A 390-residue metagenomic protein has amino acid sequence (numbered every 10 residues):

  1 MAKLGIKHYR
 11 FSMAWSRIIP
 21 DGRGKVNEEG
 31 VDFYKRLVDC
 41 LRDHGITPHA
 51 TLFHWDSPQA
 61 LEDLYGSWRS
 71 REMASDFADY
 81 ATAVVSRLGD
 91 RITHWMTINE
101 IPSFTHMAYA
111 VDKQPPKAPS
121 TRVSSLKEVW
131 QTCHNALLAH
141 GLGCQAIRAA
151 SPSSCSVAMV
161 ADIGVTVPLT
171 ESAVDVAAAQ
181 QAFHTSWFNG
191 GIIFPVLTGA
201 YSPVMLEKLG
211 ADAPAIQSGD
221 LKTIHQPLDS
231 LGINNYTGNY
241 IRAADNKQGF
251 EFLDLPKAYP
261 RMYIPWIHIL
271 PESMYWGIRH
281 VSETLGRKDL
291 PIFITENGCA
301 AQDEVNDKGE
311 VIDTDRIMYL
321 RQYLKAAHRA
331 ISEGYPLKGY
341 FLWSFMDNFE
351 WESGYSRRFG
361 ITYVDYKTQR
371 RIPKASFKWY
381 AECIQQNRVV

Functional and structural regions predicted by a protein language model:
M1-A14, Q226-L231, T284: Catalytic domains of carbohydrate-active enzymes, especially glycoside hydrolases
K3-V31, E62-W68: N-terminal substrate-binding region of glycoside hydrolase catalytic domains
G22, V31, K35-V390: Active-site region of glycoside hydrolase catalytic domains
